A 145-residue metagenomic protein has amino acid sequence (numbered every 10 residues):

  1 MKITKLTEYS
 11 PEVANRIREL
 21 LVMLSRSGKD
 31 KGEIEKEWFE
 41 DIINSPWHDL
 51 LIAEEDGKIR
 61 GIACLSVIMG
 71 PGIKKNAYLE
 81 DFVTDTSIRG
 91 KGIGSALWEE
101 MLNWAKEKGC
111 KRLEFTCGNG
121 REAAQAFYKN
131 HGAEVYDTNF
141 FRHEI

Functional and structural regions predicted by a protein language model:
K2-K74, E99-E100, E144: Acetyl-CoA-dependent GNAT
E55, E80, T86: A cytosolic small-molecule/anion-sensing beta-strand core signal
I68-L79, R89, Y136-D137: A conserved beta-turn-beta hairpin within the catalytic core of GNAT-like acetyltransferases that forms part
L79-F82, L113-C117: Conserved hydrophobic beta-strand within the GNAT/NAT acetyltransferase core sheet that lines the active-site cleft
T84, G90-N103, N130: Conserved acetyl-CoA-binding loop-helix of GNAT-fold acetyltransferases
S95, E107, N119-H143: Conserved active-site alpha-helix within GNAT-family acetyltransferase domains
W98, A105-T116: Conserved GNAT acetyl-CoA-binding A-motif
